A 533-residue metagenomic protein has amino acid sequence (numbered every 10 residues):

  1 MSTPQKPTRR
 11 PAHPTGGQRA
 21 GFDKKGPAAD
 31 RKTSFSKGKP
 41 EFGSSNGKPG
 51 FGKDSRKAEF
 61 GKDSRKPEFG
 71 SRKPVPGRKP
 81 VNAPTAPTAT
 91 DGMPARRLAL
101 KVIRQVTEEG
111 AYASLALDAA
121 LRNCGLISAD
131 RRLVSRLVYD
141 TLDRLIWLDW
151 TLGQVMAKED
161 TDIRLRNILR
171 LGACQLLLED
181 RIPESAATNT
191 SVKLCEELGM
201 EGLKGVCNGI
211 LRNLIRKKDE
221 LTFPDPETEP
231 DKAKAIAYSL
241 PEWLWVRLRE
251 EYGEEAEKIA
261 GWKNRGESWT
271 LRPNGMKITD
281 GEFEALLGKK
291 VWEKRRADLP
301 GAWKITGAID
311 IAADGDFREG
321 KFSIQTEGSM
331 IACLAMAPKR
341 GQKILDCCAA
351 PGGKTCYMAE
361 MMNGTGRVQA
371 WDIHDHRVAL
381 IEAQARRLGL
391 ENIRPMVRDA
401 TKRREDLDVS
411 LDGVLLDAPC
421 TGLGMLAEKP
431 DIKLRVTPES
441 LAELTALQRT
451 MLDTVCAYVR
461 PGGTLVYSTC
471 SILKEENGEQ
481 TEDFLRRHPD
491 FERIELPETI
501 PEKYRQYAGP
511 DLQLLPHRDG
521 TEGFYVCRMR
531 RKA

Functional and structural regions predicted by a protein language model:
M1-A533: S-adenosylmethionine
